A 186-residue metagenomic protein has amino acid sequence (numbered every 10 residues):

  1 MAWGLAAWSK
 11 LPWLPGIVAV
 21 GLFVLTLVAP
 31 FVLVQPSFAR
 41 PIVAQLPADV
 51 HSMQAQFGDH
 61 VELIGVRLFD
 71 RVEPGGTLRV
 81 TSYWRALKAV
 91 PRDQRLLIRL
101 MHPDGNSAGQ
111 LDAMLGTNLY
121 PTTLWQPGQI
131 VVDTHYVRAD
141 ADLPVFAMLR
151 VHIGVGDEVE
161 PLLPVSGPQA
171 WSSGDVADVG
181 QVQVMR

Functional and structural regions predicted by a protein language model:
M1-R186: C-terminal luminal/periplasmic domains and tails of membrane-associated envelope-modifying transferases
